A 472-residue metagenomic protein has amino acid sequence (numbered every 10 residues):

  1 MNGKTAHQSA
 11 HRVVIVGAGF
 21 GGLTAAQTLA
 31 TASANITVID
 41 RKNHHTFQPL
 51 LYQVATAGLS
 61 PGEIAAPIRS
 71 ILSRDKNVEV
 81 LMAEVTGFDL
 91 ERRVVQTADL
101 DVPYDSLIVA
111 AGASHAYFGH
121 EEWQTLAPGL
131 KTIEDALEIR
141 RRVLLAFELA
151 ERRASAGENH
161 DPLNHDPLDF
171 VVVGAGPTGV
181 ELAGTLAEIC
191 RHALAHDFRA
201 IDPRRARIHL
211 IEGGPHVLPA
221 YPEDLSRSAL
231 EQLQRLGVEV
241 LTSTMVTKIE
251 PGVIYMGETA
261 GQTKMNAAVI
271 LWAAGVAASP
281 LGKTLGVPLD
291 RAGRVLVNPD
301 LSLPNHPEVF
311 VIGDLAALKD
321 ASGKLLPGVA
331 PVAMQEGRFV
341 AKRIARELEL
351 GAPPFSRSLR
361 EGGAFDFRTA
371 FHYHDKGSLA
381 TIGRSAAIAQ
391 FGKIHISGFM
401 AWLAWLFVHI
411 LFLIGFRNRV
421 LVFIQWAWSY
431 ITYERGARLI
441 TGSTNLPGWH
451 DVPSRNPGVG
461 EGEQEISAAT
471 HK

Functional and structural regions predicted by a protein language model:
M1-A10, V78-V173, M256, A260 (+1 more regions): FAD-binding core/adjacent interface of flavoenzyme oxidoreductases
N2-E79, T86, P177-Y221, L271 (+1 more regions): Beta1-alpha1 glycine-rich phosphate/pyrophosphate-binding loop at the start of Rossmann-like nucleotide-binding domains
A10, A341-K472: C-terminal, flexible cofactor-proximal segment of oxidoreductases
K76-G87, A187-P299, L303-N305: A Rossmann-like FAD-binding core segment of flavoenzymes
G112-H115, A183, V276-A278: Short glycine-rich anion-binding loops that position phosphate/pyrophosphate groups of nucleotides and phosphorylated
T125-D161, G252-V253, T263-K342, A352 (+1 more regions): FAD-site-proximal beta/loop scaffold in flavoenzymes
H160-Y221, L225-E231, E239-L241, G328-R346 (+3 more regions): Rossmann-like dinucleotide-binding core of oxidoreductases
